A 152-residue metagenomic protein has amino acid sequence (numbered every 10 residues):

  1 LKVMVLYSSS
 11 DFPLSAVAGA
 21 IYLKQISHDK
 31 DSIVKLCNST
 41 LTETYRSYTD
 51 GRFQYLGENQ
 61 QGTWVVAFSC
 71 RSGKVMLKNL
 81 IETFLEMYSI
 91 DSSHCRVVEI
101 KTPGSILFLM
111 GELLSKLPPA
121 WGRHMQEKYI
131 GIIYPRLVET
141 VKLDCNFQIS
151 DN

Functional and structural regions predicted by a protein language model:
L1-V5, P13, V17-N152: Non-transmembrane, aqueous-exposed alpha-helical and coiled segments at domain scale
